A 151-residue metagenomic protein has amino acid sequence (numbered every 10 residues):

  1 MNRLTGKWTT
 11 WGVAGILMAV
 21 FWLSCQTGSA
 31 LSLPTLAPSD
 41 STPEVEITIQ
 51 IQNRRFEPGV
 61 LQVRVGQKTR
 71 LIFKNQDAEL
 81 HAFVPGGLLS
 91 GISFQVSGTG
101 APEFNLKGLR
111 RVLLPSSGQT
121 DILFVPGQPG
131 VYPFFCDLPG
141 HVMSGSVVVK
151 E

Functional and structural regions predicted by a protein language model:
N2-V13: Bacterial N-terminal signal peptides that target proteins for export
V13-S24: Bacterial N-terminal signal peptides
S29-L36, R55, L106-E151: Extracellular/periplasmic metallocenter environments
D40-K68: N-terminal edge beta-strand
F73-N75: Asparagine-centered strand-capping/turn motif at beta-strand->loop junctions
D77-E79, Q128: Short, acidic/polar linear motifs in exposed loop/turn regions
A82-G86: Beta-strand signatures of extracellular beta-sandwich domains
L89-G100: Short aromatic-acidic-glycine turn motif
